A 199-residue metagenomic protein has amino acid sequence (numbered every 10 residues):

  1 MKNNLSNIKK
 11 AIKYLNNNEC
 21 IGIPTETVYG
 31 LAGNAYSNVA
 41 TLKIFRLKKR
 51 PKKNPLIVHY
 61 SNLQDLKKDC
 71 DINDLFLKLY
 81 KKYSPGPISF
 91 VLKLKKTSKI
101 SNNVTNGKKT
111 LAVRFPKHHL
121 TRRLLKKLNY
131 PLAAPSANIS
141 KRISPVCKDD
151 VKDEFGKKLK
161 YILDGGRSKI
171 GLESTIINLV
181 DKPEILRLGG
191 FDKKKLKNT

Functional and structural regions predicted by a protein language model:
M1-T199: Active-site-adjacent structural elements in enzyme catalytic cores
